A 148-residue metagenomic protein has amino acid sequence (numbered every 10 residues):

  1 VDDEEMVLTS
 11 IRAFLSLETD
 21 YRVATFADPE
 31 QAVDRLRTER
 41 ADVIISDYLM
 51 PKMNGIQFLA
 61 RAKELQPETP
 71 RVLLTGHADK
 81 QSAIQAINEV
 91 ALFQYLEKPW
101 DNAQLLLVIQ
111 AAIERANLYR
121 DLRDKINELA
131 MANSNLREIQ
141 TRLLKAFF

Functional and structural regions predicted by a protein language model:
D2, D47, T75: Active-site residues of response regulator receiver
E5-A24: Two-component/phosphorelay signaling modules centered on CheY-like receiver
T25-V43: Acidic, metal-coordinating helix/loop segments flanking the phosphotransfer/catalytic sites of two-component signaling
A27-D28, N54-Q57: Acidic catalytic/metal-coordinating carboxylates
M50: Receiver (REC) domain active-site loop signature in two-component systems and cognate sites in sensor histidine kinases
Q57, E64, A78-Y95: Alpha4 helix (beta4-alpha4-beta5 surface) of REC/receiver domains from two-component response regulators
Q81, W100-I109, I113, N117 (+1 more regions): C-terminal output helix
N117, D124-F148: C-terminal output/effector regions of signal-responsive regulators
